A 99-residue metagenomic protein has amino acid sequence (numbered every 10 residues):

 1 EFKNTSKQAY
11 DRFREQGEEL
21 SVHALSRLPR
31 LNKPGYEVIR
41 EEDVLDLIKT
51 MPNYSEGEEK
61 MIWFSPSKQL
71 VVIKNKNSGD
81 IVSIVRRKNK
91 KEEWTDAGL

Functional and structural regions predicted by a protein language model:
E1-L99: Ribonuclease/tRNase effector modules and their secretory precursors
